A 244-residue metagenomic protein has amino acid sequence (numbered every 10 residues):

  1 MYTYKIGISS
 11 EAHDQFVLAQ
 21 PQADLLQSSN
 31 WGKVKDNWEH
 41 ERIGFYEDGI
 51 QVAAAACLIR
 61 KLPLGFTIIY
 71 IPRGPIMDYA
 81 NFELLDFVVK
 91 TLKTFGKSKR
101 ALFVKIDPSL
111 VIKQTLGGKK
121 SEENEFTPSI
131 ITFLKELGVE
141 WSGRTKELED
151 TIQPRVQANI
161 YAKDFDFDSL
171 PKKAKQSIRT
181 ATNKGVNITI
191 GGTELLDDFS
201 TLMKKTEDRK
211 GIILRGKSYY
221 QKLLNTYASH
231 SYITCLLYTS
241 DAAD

Functional and structural regions predicted by a protein language model:
I6-D48, A54-L64, V139-D150, N159-Y161 (+2 more regions): A conserved beta-strand-loop-helix scaffold within acyl/acetyltransferase catalytic domains
K33-K119, S240: Conserved donor-binding loop and adjoining core beta-sheet/short helix segment in diverse acyl/aminoacyl transferases
A80, E122, G191: Conserved aromatic-histidine-acidic binding/catalytic patches
L85-N187: Acyl-donor-binding surface of acyltransferase catalytic domains
A242-D244: Positively charged, low-complexity/disordered segments
